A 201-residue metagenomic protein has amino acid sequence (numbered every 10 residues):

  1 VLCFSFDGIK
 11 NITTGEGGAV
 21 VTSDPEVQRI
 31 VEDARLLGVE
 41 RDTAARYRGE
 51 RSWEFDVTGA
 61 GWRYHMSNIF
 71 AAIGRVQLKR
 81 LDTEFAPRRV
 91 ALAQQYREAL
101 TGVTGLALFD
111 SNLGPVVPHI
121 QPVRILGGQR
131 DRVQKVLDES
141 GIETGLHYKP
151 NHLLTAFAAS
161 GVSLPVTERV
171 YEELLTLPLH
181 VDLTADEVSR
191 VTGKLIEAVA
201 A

Functional and structural regions predicted by a protein language model:
V1, E16, I30: Short acidic donor-binding loop at the edge of a beta-strand
V1-T13, W53-V57: Conserved active-site segment immediately N-terminal to the catalytic lysine that forms the internal aldimine
L2, G18-V20, Q121: Well-ordered beta-strand positions enriched in small/hydrophobic/aromatic, beta-favoring residues
T13-G15, E168-R169: Short hydrophobic "helix-edge" motifs at membrane interfaces and signal-peptide entry regions
G15-G17, P25: Acyl-thioester C-C bond-transforming condensing/cleaving domain
S23-A201: PLP-dependent aminotransferase class I/II
